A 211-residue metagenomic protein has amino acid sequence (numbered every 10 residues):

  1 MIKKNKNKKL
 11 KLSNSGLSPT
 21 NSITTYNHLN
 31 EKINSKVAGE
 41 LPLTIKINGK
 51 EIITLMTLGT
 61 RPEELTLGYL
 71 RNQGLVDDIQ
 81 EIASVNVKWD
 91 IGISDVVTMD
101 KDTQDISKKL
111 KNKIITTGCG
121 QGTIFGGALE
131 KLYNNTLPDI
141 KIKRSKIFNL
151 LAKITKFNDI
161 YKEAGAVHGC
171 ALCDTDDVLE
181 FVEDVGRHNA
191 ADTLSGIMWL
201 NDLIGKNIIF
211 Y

Functional and structural regions predicted by a protein language model:
I2-T175, L179-F181: Intrinsically disordered, low-complexity regions enriched in acidic/Ser/Thr/Pro/Gln residues
I160-Y211: Glycine- and Gly-Pro-enriched alpha-helical subdomains that act as flexible, kink-prone "lid/hinge" or packing modules
